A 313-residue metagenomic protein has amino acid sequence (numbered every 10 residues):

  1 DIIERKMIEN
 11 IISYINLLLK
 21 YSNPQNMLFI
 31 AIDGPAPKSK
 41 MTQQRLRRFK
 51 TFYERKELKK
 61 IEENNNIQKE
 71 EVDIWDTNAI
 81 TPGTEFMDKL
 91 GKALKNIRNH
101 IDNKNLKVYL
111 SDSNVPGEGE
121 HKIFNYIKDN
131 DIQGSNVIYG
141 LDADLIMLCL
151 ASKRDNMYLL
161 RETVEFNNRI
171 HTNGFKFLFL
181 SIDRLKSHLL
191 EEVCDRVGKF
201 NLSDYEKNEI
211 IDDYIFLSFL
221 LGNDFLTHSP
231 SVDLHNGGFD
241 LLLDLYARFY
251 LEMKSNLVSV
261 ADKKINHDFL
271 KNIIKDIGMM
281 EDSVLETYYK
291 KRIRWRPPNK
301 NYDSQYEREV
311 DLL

Functional and structural regions predicted by a protein language model:
D1-L313: Noncatalytic, typically N-terminal accessory segments of nucleic acid-processing enzymes and closely related
